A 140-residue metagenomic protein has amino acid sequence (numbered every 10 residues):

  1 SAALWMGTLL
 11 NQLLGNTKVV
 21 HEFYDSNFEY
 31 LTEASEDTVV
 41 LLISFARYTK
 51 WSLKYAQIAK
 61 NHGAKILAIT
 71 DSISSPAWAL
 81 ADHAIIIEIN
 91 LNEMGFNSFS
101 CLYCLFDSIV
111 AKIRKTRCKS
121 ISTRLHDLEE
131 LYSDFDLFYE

Functional and structural regions predicted by a protein language model:
S1-C118: Glycine-rich phosphate-binding loops that contact phosphosugars or nucleotide phosphates
K119-E140: A short, charged, Gly/Pro-tolerant segment at domain boundaries
